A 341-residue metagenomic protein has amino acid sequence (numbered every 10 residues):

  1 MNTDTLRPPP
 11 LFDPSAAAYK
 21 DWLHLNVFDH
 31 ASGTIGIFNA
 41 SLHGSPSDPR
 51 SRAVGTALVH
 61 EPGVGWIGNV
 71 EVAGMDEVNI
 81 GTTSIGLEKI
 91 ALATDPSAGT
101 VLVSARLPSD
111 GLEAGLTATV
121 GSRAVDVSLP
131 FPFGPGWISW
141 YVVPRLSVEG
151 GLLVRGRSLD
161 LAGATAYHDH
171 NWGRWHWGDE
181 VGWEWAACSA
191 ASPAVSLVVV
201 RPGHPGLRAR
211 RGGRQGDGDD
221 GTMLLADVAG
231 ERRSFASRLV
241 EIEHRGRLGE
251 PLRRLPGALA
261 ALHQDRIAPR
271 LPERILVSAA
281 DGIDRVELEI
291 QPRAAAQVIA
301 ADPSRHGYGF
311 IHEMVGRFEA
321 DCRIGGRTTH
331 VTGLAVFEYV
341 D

Functional and structural regions predicted by a protein language model:
M1-D341: Structured soluble/peripheral alpha/beta segments that form catalytic or ligand/cofactor-binding pockets
